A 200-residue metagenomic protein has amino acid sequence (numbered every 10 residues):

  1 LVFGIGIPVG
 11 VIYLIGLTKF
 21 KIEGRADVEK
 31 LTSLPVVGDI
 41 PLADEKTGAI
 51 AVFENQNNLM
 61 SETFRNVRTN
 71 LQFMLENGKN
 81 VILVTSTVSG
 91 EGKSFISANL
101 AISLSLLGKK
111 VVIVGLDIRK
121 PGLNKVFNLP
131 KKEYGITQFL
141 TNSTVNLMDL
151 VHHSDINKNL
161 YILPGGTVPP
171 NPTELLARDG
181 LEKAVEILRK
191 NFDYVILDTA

Functional and structural regions predicted by a protein language model:
L1-V2, L197-A200: Short, intrinsically disordered, charge-balanced linker/junction segments flanking boundaries in proteins
V2-V112, L116-T137, T141-D149, S154-N157 (+3 more regions): Short boundary/hinge segments that flank catalytic cores
K110, K158-Y161, R189-L197: Loop/turn-to-beta-strand initiation segments
Y161-G166, P170-T173, D193: Switch/coupling sub-region of P-loop NTPases
